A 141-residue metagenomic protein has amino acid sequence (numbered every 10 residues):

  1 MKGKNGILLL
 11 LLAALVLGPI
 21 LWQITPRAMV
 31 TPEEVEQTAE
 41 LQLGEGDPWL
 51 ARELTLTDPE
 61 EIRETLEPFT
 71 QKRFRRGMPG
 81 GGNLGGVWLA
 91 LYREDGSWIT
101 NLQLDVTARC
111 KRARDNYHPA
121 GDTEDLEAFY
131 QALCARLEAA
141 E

Functional and structural regions predicted by a protein language model:
K2-E141: Function-determining sites in protein domains
